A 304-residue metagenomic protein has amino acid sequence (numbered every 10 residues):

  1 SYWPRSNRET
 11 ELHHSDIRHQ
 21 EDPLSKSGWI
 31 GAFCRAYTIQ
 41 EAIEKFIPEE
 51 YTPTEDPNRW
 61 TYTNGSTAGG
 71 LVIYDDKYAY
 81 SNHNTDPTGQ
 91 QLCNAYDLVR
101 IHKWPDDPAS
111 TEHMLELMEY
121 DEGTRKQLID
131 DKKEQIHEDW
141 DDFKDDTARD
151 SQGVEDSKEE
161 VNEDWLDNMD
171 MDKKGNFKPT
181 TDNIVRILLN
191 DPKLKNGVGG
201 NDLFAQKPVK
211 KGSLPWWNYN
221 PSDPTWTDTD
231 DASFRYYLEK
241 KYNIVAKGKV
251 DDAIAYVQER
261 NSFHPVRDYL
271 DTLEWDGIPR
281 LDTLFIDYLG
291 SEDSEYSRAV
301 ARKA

Functional and structural regions predicted by a protein language model:
Y2-H14: Mixed-charge (acidic/basic) macromolecular-recognition segments
D16-A79, N84-C93, E119-T283, D287-V300: N-terminal nucleic-acid engagement/recognition segments and initiation subdomains in replication, restriction
D86-A109: Short metal-binding segments enriched for Cys and/or His
M114-L117: BRCT (BRCA1 C-terminal) phosphopeptide-binding modules in DNA damage response/checkpoint, repair, replication
K303: Glycine-rich phosphate-binding P-loop
